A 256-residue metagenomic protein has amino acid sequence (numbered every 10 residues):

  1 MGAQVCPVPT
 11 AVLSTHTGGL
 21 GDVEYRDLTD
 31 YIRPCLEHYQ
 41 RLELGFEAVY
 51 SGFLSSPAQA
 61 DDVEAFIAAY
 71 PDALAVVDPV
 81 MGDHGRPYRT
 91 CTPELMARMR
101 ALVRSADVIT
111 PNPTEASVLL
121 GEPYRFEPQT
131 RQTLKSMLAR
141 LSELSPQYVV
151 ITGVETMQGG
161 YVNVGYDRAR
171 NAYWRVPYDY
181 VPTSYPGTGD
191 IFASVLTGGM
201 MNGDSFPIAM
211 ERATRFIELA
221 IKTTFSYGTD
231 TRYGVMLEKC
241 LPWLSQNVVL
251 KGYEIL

Functional and structural regions predicted by a protein language model:
M1-V77, M81-R89, E238-N247: Conserved N-terminal subdomain of the carbohydrate kinase-like
A3, E37, R41-L44, A68 (+7 more regions): Generic secondary-structure signature for well-ordered alpha-helical cores
A11-L13, S55, M81-D83, E115 (+3 more regions): Glycine-rich beta-alpha junction loops
L28-Y31, C35, A58-V63, C91 (+6 more regions): General structural feature for long, well-ordered alpha-helical segments within catalytic domains of soluble enzymes
T90-Y173, P207: Conserved phosphate/ATP/ADP-binding segment of small-molecule kinases
S117-V118, T183-F206, M210: Short, small-residue alpha-helix embedded
A172-P186: Short pre-catalytic strand/loop immediately N-terminal to key active-site residues, enriched for Gly-Thr
P207-L256: Charged C-terminal helix
